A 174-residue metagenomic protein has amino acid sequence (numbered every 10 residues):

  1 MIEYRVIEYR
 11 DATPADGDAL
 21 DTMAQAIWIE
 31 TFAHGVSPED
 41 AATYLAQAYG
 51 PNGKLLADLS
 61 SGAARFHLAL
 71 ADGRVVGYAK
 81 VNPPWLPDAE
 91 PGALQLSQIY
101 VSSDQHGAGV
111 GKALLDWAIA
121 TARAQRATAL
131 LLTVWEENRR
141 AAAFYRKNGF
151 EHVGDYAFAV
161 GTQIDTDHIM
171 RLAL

Functional and structural regions predicted by a protein language model:
E3-I7, D11-G17, D21-D104, K112-T121 (+3 more regions): Acetyl-CoA-dependent GNAT
G92-L94, T128-L131, W135-A142, K147-L174: C-terminal "cap" of GNAT-fold acetyltransferases
S102-D104, A108, E136-E137: Active-site acidic-Proline motif in GNAT/NAT acetyltransferases
